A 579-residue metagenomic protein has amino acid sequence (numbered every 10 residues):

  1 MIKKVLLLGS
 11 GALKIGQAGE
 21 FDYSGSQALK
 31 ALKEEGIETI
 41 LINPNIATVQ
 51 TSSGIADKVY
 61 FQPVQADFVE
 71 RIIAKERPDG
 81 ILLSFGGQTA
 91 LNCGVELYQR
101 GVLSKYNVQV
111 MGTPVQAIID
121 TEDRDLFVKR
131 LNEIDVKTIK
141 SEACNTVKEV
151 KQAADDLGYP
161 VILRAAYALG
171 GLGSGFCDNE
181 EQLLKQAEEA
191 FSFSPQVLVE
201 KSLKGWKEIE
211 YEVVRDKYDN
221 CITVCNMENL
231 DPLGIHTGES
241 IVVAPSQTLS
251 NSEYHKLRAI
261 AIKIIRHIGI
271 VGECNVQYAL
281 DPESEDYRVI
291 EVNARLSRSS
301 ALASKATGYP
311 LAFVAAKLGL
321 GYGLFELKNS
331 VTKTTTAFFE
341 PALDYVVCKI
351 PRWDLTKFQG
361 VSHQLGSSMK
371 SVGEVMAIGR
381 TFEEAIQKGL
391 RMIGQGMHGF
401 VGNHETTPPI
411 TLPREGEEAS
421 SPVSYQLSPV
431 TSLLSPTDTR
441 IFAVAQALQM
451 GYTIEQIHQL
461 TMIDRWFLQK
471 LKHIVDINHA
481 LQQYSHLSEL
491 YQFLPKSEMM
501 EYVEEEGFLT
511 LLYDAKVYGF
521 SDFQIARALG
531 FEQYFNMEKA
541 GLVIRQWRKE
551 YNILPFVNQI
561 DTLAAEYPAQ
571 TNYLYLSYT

Functional and structural regions predicted by a protein language model:
M1-E133, N145-K148, G389, Q533-F535 (+2 more regions): ATP-binding N-terminal substructure of ATP-dependent carboxylate-amine bond-forming enzymes
K3, G9, D22, Q27 (+14 more regions): ATP-dependent carboxylate activation and anion-phosphoryl transfer catalytic cores that bind Mg-ATP to form
Q152-V161: Acidic/histidine-enriched active-site and ligand-binding environments that engage anionic O-linkages
T407-T431, I525: N-terminal low-complexity segments that are often proline-rich with Ser/Thr-Pro
L460-Q469, R527-Q546: Short, basic interhelical loop/turn and adjoining N-cap of the next helix at nucleic-acid- or acidic-partner-contacting
Y513, V517-Y518, F523, R527-A528 (+1 more regions): Intrinsic disorder and flexible/low-complexity segments
